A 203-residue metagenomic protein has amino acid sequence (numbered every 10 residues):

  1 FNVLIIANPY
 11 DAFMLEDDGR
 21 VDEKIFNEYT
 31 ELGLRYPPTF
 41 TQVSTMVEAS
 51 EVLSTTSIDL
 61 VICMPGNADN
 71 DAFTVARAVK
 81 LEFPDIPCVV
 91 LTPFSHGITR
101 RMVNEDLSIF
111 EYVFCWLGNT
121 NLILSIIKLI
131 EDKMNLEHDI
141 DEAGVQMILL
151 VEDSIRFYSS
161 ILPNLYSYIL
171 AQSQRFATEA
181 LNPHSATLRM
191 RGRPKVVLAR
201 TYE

Functional and structural regions predicted by a protein language model:
F1-T41, L107-I109, W116-Y202: Non-catalytic signal-transmission and effector/linker regions of two-component phosphorelay proteins
I5-A7, V61-M64, V89-T92, F114 (+1 more regions): Conserved beta-strand segments of the P-loop GTPase G domain that flank and frequently precede/overlap
M14-F26, P37, Q42-S50, S54-C88 (+4 more regions): Conserved phosphotransfer microenvironments
